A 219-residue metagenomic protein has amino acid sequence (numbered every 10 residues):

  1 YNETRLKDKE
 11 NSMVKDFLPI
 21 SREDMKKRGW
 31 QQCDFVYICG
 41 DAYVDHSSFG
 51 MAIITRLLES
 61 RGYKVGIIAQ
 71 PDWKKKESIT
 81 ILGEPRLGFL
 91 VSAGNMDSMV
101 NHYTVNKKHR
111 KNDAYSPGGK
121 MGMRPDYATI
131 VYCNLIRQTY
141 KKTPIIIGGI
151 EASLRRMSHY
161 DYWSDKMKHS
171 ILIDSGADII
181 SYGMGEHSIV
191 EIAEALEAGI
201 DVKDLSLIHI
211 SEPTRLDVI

Functional and structural regions predicted by a protein language model:
L6-G29: Short N-terminal or domain-adjacent regulatory/targeting segments
C33-C39, H46-G83: Nucleic acid-processing catalytic cores of prokaryotic defense/repair systems
M99-P125: A solvent-exposed, charged loop/short amphipathic helix patch at secondary-structure junctions
Q138-I150, L154: Short beta-strand/loop segments at the ligand-binding rim of alpha/beta enzyme cores
G149-E151, R155-L172: Short, glycine/polar-rich helix-capping loops at beta-to-alpha or helix-loop-helix junctions that flank or form
D178: Conserved, mostly hydrophobic/aromatic
M184-A198: Two-component system phosphotransfer/interaction surface
I208-I219: Single conserved hydrophobic/aromatic residue that forms the stacking wall/gate of nucleotide- or nucleobase-binding
